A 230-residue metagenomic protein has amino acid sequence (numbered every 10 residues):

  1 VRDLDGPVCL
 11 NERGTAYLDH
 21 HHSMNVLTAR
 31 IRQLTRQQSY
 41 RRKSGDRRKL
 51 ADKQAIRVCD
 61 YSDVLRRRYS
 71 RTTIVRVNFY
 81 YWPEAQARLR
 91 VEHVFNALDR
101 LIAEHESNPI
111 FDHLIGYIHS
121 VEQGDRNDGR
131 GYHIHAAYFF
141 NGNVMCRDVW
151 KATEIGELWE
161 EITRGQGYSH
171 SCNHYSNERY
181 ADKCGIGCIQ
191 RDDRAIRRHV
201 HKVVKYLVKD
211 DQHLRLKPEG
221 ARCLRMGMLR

Functional and structural regions predicted by a protein language model:
V1-R30: Extended repeat-based interaction scaffolds and adjacent low-complexity, acidic/S/T/P-biased segments that form broad
D5-A16, Q37-Y69, G142-R230: Catalytic "initiation/cleavage/transfer" segments centered on a nucleophilic residue and adjacent nucleic-acid-engaging
M24-R42: Intrinsically disordered, proline/Ser/Thr-rich N-terminal regulatory segments of eukaryotic membrane-proximal signaling
D60-G124: Signature for HUH/AEP ssDNA processing cores
W82-A85, F139-V144: A short, flexible beta-alpha/helix-coil linker loop
L89, H93-N96, D112-L114, G129-H135 (+2 more regions): Short, well-structured alpha-helical interface segments that form or flank functional binding sites
G116-G142: Histidine-centered divalent-metal-coordination microenvironment in nucleic-acid enzymes
